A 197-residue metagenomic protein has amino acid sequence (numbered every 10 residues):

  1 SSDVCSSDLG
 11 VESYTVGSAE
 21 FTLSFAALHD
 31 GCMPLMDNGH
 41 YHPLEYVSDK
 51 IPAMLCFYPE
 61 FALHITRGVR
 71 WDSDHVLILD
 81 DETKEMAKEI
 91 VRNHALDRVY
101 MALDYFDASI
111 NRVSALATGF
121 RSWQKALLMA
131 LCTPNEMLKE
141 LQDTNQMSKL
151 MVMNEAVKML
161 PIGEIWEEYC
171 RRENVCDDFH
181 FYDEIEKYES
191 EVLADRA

Functional and structural regions predicted by a protein language model:
V4-S6: Short, small-residue-biased leader/transition segments that mark boundaries at the very start of proteins
G10-S18: Short, contiguous, pocket-lining structural segments that sit at or immediately flank catalytic/ligand-binding sites
T15-V16, L23-M36, H42-A197: Histidine-acidic metal/acid-base catalytic patches
